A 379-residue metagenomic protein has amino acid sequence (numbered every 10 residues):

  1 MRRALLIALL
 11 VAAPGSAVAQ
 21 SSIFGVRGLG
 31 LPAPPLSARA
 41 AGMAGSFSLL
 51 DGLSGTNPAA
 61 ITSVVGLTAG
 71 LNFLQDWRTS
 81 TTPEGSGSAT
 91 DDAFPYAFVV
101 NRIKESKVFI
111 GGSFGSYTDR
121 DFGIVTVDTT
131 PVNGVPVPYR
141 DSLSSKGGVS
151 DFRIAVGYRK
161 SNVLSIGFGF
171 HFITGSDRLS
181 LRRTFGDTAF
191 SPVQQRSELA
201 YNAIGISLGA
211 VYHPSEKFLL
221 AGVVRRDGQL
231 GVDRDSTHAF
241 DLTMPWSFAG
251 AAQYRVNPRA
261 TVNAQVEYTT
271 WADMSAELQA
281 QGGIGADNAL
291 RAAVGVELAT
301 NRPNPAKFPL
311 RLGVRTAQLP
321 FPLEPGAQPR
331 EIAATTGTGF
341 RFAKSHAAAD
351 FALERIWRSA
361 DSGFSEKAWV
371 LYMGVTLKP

Functional and structural regions predicted by a protein language model:
A4-A13: Sec-dependent N-terminal signal peptides
P14-G15, Y158: Intrinsic disorder/low-complexity segments in short proteins, especially the signal peptide and propeptide regions
A17-S116, E277, K378: N-terminal, post-signal peptide beta-strand-biased segments of exported outer-membrane/organellar beta-barrel and other
Q20-A41, R102-P379: Outer-membrane beta-barrel porins/channels
